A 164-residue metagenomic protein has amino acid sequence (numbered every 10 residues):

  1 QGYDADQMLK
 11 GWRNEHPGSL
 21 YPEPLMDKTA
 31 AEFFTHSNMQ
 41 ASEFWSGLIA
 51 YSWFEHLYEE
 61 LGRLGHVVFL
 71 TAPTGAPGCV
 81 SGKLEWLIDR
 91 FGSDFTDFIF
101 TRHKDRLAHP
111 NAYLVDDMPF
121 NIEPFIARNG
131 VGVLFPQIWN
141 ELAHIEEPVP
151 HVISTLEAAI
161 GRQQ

Functional and structural regions predicted by a protein language model:
Q1-E32: Active-site neighborhood of HAD-like aspartate-dependent phosphohydrolases
P24-A41, G65-V68: Short, basic/glycine-rich phosphate-binding loops at helix/coil junctions that contact nucleotide phosphates
F44-A50, F54-K83, L87: Substrate-recognition element of Asp-dependent hydrolases with the DxDx(T/V) motif
L70-V115, P119-E123: Substrate-recognition "cap/lid" segment bordering the active-site pocket of phosphatases
D97-T101, E146-A159: Short acidic-hydrophobic, aromatic-tinged amphipathic segments that line or gate anion-handling sites
H103-H109, N140-L142, L156-R162: A short acidic, often aromatic-flanked loop/helix-cap motif at beta-alpha or helix-coil junctions that lines enzyme
Y113-I153: Acidic, Mg2+-coordinating phosphoryl-transfer loop and its flanking beta/alpha structural elements, shared across
